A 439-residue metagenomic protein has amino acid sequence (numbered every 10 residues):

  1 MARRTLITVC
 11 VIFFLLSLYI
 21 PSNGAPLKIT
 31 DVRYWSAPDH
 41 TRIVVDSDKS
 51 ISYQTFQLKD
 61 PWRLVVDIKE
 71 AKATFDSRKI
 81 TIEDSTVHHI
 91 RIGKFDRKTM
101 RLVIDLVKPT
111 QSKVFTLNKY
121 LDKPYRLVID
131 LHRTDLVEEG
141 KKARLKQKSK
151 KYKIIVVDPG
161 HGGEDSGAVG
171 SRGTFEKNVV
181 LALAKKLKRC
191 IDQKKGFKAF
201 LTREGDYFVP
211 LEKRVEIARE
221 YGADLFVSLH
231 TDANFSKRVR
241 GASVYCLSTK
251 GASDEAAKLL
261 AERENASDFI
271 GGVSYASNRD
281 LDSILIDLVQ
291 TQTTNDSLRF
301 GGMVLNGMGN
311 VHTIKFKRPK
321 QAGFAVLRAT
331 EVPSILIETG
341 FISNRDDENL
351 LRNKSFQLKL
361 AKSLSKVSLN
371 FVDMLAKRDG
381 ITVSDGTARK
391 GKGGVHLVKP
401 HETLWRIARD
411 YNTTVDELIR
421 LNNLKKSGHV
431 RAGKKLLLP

Functional and structural regions predicted by a protein language model:
M1-V9: Bacterial N-terminal signal peptides that target proteins for export
V9-L18: Bacterial N-terminal signal peptides
S22-I155, F175, L397, R409: Signal-peptide-cleaved, periplasmic/extracellular N-terminal interaction regions immediately downstream of the signal
V45, V66, I104, I129 (+14 more regions): Buried hydrophobic packing residues in well-ordered domains
Y53-T55, V66, L285-I381, R420: Active-site-adjacent mobile loop/cap segments within catalytic or ligand-binding domains
L136-L281, Q290-G302, L358, I419: Catalytic-core regions of hydrolytic enzymes
K390-L397, T414-P439: Extracellular LysM carbohydrate-binding repeats and other cell-envelope/extracellular binding modules
